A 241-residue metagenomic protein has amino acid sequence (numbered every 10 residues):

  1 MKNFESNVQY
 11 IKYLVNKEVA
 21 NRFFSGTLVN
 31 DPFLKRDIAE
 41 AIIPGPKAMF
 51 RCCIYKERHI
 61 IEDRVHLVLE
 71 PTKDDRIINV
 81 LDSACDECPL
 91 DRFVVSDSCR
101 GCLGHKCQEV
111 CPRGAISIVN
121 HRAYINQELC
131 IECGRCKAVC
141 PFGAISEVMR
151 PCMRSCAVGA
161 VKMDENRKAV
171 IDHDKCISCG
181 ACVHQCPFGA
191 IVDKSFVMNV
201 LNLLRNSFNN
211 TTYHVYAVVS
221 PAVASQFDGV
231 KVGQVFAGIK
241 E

Functional and structural regions predicted by a protein language model:
M1-V139, G143-S146, R150-M153: Ferredoxin-type iron-sulfur electron-transfer modules and their immediate structural context
F142-G143, V148-E241: Iron-sulfur-cluster electron-transfer modules
